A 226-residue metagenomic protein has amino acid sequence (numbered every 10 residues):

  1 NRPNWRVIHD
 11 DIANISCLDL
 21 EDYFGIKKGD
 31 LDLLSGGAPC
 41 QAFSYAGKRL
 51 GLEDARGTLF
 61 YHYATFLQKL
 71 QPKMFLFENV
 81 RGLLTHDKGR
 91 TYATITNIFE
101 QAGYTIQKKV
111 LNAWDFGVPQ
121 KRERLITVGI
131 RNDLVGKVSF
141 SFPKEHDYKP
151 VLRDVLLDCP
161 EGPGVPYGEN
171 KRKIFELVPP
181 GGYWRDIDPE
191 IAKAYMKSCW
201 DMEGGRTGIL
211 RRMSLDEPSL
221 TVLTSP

Functional and structural regions predicted by a protein language model:
N1-Q71, R81-T85, R90-A93, E100: Core alpha/beta nucleotide-donor-binding catalytic domains of modification enzymes
H9-D10, R81, Y104-D115: Conserved S-adenosyl-L-methionine
I12, L18-E21, V110-W114, G205-T207: Short alpha-helical segments and helix-capping/turn motifs at coil-helix boundaries
I15, F43, L52, L83 (+4 more regions): Short clusters of hydrophobic/aromatic residues that line enzyme substrate/ligand-binding pockets
K27, I98-Q101, R124-P226: S-adenosyl-L-methionine-dependent DNA methyltransferase catalytic core
P39-Q41, R81-G82, F116, N132-L134 (+1 more regions): Short, solvent-exposed loop/turn segments at secondary-structure junctions
K73-F77: Conserved beta-strand signature within the Rossmann-like core of class I S-adenosyl-L-methionine
Q120-R122: Short, solvent-exposed loop/turn segments at the edges of secondary structure
